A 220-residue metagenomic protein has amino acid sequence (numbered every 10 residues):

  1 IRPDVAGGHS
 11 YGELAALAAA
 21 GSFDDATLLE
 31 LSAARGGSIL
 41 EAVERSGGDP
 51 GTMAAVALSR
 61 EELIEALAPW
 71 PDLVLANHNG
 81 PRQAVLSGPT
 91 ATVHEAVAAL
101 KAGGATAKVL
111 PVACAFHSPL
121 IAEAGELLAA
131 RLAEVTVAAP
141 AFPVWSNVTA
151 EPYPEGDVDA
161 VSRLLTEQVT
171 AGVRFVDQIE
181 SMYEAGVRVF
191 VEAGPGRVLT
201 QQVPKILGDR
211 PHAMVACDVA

Functional and structural regions predicted by a protein language model:
I1-A68, T106-A115, V189-Q202, G208 (+1 more regions): FabD-like malonyl-/acyl-CoA
G8-H9, H78, P89: Conserved alpha/beta-hydrolase "nucleophile elbow" surrounding the catalytic nucleophile
A54-A55, A102-A193, Q201: Acyltransferase
R60, G88-V93: Helix N-cap motif at beta-to-alpha junctions
L63-P81: Gly/Ser-centered flexible loop/linker motifs
L67-W70, V93-G103: Short amphipathic alpha-helices in soluble, non-transmembrane regions that often serve as interface/regulatory elements
R82-G88: A generic structural motif
